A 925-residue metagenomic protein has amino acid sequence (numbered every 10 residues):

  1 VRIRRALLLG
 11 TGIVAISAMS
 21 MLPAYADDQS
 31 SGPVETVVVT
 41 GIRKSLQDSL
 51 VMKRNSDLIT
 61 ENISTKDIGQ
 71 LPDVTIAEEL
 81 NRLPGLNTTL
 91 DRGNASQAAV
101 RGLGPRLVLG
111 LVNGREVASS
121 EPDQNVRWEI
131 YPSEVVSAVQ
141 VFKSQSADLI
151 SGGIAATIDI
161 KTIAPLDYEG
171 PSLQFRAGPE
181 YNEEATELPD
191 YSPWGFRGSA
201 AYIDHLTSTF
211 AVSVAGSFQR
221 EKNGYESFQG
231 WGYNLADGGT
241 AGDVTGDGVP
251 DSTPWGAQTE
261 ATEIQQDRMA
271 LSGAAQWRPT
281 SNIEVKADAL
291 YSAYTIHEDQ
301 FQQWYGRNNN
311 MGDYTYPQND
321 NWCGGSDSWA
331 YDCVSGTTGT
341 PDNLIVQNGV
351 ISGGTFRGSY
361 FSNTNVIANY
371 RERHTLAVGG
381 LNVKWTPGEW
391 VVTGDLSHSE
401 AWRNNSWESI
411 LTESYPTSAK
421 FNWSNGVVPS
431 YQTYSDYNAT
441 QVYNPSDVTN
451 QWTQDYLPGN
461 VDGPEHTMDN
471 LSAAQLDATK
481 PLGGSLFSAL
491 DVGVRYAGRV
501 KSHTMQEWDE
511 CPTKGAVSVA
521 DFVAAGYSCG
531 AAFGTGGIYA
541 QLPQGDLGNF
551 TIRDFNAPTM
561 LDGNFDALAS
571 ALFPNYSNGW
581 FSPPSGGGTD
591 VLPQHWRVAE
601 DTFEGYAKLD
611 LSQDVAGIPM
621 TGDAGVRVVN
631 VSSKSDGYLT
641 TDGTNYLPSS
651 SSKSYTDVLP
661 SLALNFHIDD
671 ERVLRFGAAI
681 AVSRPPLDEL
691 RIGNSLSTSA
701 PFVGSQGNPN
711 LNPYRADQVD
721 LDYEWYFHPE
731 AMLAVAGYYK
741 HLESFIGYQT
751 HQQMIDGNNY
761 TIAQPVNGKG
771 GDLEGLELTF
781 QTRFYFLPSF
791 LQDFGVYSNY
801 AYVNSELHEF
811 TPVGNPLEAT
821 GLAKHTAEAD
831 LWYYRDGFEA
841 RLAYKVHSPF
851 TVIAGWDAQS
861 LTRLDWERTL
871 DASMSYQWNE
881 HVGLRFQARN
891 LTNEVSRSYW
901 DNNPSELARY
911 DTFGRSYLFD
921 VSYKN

Functional and structural regions predicted by a protein language model:
V38-L71, P105-V108, R115: N-terminal periplasmic "start-of-domain" segments of outer-membrane beta-barrel proteins
A77-E116, K143: Extracytoplasmic beta-strand/coil segments of soluble accessory domains associated with Gram-negative outer-membrane
R115-K143, P193: Short acidic/polar hinge/loop motifs at secondary-structure boundaries that mediate gating or recognition
P165-P171, L206-F210, N282, G388-T393 (+7 more regions): Short loop/turn motifs that connect adjacent beta-strands in outer-membrane beta-barrel proteins
D190-G349, G354, T364, E372-N382 (+2 more regions): Transmembrane beta-barrel wall of Gram-negative outer-membrane proteins
H374-L376, Q594-E600, V682-L742, N759-R783 (+3 more regions): Outer-membrane beta-barrel signature, preferentially recognizing the C-terminal barrel domain of Gram-negative
Y738-L742, Q753, N758-A854, T892: Gram-negative outer-membrane beta-barrel transporters
V846-A854, S875-N925: C-terminal beta-signal and adjacent terminal beta-strands/loops of Gram-negative outer-membrane beta-barrel proteins
